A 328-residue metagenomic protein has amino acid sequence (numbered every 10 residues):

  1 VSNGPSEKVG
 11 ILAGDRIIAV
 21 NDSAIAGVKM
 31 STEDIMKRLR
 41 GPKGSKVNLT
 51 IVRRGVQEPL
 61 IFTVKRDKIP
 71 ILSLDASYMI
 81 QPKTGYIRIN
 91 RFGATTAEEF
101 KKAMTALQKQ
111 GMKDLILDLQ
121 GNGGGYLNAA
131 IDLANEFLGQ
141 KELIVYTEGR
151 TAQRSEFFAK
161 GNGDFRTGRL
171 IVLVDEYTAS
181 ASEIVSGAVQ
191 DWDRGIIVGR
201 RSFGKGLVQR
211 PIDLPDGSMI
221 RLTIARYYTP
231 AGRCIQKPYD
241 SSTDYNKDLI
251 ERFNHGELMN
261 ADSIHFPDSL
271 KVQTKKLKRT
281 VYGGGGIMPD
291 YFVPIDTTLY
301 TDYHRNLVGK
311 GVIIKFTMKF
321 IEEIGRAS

Functional and structural regions predicted by a protein language model:
V1-L12, N21-A24, V28-D216: Cleft-lining beta-strand/loop regions that shape enzyme active-site pockets
G14-R16: Structural motif
A26, I61, R221, Q236 (+1 more regions): A sequence-level detector of short linear motifs
K68, R91, E176, R201 (+5 more regions): A broadly conserved detector of short glycine/acidic/proline-rich loop/turn motifs that flank catalytic sites and bind
A181, D193, R200, G204-V272: Polar, glycine-rich mid-to-C-terminal structural blocks that act as macromolecule-binding/assembly scaffolds
C234-R326: Conserved functional hotspot residues or short segments at active or partner-binding sites across diverse domains
